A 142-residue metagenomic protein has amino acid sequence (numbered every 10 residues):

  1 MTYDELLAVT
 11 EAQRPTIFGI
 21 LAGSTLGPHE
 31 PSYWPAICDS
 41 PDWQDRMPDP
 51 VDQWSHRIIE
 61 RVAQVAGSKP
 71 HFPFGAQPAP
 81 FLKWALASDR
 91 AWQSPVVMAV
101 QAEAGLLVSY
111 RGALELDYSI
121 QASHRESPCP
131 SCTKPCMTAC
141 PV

Functional and structural regions predicted by a protein language model:
M1-V142: Non-ligating segments of multi-cofactor redox enzymes
